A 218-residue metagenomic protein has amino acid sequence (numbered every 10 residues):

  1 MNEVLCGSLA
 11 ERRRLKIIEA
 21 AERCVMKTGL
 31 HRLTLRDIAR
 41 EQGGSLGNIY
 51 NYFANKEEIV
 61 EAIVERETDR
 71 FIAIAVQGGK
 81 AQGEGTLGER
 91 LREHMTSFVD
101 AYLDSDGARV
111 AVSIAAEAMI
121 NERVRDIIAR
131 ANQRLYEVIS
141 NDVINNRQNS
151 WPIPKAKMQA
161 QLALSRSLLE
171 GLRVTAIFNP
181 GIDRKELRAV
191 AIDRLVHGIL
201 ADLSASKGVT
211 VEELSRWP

Functional and structural regions predicted by a protein language model:
M1-N2, E137, N141-N145, L168-P218: C-terminal peripheral helix-coil segments that are non-catalytic and often amphipathic
K16, A20-E58, A62: Helix-turn-helix
K16, A20-K27, R70, I74-G78 (+3 more regions): Solvent-exposed, amphipathic alpha-helical segments
L35, E65-F71: Short, basic, alpha-helical segments at the C-terminal edge of helix-turn-helix-like DNA-binding modules
N55, E117-E122: Short loop-to-helix capping motifs
A62, A75-A108, K155-S165, R188 (+1 more regions): Hydrophobic alpha-helical connector segments
G79-Q82, M119, A176-P180: Secondary-structure edge/capping motif, primarily at the C-terminal ends of alpha-helices and the immediately following
E89, L103-V112, E122-N149, A160 (+3 more regions): Amphipathic alpha-helical packing segments from all-alpha helical-bundle domains
